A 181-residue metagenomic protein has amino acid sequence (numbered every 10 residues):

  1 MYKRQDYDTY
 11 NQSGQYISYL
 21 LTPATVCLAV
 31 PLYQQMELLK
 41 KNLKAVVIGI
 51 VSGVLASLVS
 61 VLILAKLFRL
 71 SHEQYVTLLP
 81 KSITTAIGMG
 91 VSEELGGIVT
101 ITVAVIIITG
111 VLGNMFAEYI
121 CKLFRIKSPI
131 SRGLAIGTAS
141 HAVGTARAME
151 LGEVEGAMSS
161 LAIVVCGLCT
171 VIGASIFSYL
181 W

Functional and structural regions predicted by a protein language model:
M1-Q5: Conserved small/polar residues in nucleotide/adenosyl-binding loops
Y7-G14, L32-V47, I126, G152-S160: Interfacial helix-loop-helix linkers and transmembrane-helix boundary segments in multi-pass membrane proteins
Q15-L21, K41-S52, Y75-P80, I130-A135: Cytoplasmic-side transmembrane-helix entry/capping segments in multi-pass membrane proteins
P31-L43, K66-L67, G90-V105, L123 (+1 more regions): Helix-loop-helix hairpins and the membrane-proximal interhelical loops of multi-pass alpha-helical transport proteins
M36-V61, V103-L112, A162-C166: Entry/N-cap segments of selected transmembrane alpha helices and their immediately preceding amphipathic helices
I48-G88, T109-F124: Transmembrane alpha-helices that form the ion-translocation and gating core of multi-pass ion transport proteins
Q74-I101, I107-I108, K127-V165: Alpha-helical membrane segments and immediately flanking helix-loop junctions that form or couple to the substrate/ion
I172-W181: Juxtamembrane boundary at the C-terminal end of a transmembrane helix
